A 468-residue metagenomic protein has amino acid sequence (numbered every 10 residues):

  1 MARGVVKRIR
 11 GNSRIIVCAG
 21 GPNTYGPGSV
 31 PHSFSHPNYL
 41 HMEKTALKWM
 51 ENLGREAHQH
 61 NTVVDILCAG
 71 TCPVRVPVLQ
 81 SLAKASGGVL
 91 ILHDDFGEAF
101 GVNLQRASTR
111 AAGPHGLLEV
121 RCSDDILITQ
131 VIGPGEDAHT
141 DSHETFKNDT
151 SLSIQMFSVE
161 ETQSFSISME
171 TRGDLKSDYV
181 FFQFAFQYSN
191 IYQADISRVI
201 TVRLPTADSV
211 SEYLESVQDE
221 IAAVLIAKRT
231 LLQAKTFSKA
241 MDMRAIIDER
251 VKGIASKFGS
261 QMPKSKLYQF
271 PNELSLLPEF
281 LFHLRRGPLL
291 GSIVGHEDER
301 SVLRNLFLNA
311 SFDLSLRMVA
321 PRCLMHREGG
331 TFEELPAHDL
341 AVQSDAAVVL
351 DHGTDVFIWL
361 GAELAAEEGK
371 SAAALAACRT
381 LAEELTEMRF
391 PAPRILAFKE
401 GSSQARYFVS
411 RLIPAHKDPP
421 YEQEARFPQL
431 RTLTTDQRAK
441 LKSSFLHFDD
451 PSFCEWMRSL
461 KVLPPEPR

Functional and structural regions predicted by a protein language model:
M1-D418, Q429-R468: Extended acidic, low-complexity intrinsically disordered regions
